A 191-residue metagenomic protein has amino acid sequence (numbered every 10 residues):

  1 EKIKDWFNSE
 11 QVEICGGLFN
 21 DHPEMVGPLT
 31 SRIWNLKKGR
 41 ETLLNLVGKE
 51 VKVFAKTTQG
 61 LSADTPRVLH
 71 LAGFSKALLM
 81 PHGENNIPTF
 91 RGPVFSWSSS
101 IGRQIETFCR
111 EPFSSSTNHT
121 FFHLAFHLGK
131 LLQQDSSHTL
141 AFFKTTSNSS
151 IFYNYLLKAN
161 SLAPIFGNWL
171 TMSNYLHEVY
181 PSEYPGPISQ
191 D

Functional and structural regions predicted by a protein language model:
E1-D191: Catalytic-domain carbohydrate-binding cleft regions of carbohydrate-active enzymes
